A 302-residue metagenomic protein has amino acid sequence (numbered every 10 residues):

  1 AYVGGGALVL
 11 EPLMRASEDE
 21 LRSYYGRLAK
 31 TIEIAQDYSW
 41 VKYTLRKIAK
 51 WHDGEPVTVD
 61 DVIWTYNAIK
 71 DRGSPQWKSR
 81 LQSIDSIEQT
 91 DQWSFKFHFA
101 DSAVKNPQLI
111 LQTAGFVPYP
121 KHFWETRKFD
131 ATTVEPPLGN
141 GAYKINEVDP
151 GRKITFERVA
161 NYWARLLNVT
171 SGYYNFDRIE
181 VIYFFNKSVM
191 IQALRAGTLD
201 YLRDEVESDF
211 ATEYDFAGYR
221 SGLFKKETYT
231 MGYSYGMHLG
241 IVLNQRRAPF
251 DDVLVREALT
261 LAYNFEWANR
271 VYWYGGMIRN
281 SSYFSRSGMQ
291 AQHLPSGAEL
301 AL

Functional and structural regions predicted by a protein language model:
A1-D37, T44, N67, L138: N-terminal lobe/hinge region of extracytoplasmic solute-binding protein
A1-G5, Y25-K30, E55, W77 (+2 more regions): A structural "hinge/loop" feature
G4, S17-D19, Q112-Y173, D177-E180 (+2 more regions): Gly/Pro-rich hinge or "lid" segments in bacterial periplasmic/extracellular proteins
L8, R27-A29, Q36-W40, V57 (+7 more regions): Extracytoplasmic
T31-P75, T90, K96-H98, F184 (+2 more regions): Aromatic- and charge-enriched surface segment that lines or borders ligand/interaction sites
T44, K78-W124, A142-D149, E299-L300: Surface-exposed binding/hinge segments that line and control ligand-binding clefts or catalytic entry sites
T58-T65, S94-K96, G141-A142, Y173-R178 (+2 more regions): Alpha-helical secondary-structure segments
S86-Q89, N146-E157, I182-R247, A258 (+2 more regions): Extracellular/periplasmic solute-recognition and catalytic clefts
